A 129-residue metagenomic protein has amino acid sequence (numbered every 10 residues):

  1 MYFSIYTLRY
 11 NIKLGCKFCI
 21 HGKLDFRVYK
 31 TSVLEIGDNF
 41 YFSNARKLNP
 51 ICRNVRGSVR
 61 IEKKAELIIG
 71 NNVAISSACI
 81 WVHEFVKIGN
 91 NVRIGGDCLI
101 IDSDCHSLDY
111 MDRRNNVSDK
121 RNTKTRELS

Functional and structural regions predicted by a protein language model:
M1-I101, S107, S118-D119, T123-S129: Domain-scale signature associated with acetyltransferase and cell-envelope carbohydrate enzymes
Y110-N116: Short, flexible, mixed-charge acidic loops at enzyme active sites
